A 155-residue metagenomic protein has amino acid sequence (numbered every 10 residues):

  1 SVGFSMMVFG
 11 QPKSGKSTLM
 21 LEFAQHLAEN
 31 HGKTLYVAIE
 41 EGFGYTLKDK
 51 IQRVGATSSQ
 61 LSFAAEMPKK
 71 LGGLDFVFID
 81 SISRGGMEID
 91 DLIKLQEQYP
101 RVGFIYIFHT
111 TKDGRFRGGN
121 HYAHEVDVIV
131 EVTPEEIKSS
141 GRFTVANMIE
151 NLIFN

Functional and structural regions predicted by a protein language model:
V2-A65: Conserved P-loop
G3-F4, H31, G73-D75, R101 (+1 more regions): Short, well-ordered alpha-helix to beta-strand connector turns
F9-G10, V37-I39, I79-I82, I107-T110: Short His-Asn-centered micro-motif
S14, G42-F43, I82-E88, T111-G114: Short acidic, S/G/P-rich loop/turn micro-motifs used as interaction or catalytic elements
L19-F23, I89-Q98, G118-H121: A short acidic, amphipathic alpha-helical/loop segment
I51, T57-L61, P68-L71, S140 (+2 more regions): Replication-associated primase and helicase/ATPase modules
A56-I107: Phosphate-binding/switch loop-helix module in NTP-utilizing enzymes
E97-N155: Phosphate-binding/switch region of NTP-binding enzymes
